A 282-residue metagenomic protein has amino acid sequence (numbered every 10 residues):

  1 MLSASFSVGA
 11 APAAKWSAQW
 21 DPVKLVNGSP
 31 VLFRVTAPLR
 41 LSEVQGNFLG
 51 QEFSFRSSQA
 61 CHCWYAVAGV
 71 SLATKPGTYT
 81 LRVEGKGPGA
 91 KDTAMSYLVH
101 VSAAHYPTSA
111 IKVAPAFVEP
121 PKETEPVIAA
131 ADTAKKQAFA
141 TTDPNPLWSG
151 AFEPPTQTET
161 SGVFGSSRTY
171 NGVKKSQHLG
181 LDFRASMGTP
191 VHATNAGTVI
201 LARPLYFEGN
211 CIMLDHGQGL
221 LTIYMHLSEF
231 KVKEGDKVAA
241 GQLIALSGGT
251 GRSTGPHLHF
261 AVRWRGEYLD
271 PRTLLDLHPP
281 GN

Functional and structural regions predicted by a protein language model:
A11-S29: N-terminal edge beta-strand
Q19-W20, M95-E208: Surface-exposed, glycine-biased beta-strand/turn segments
S29-P38: Aromatic/hydrophobic beta-strand junction motif of beta-rich domains
S42-S54: Change to "...patches in solvent-exposed regions of secreted, membrane-anchored, or virion-exposed structural
Q51-S58, V99: Short, surface-exposed loop motifs enriched in S/T, G, D/E and P with embedded aromatic residues
C63-R82: Ligand-binding face of N-terminal immunoglobulin V-set domains in extracellular IgSF glycoproteins
E84-P88: Beta-strand-rich extracellular modules
E153-N282: Catalytic cores of peptidoglycan-degrading enzymes
